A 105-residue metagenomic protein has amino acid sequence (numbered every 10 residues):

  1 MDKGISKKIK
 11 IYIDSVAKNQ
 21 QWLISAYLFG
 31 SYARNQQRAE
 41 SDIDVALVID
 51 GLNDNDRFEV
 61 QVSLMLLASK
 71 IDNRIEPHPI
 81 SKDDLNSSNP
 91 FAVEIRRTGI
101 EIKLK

Functional and structural regions predicted by a protein language model:
M1-S25, R34-A39, D50-K105: Catalytic core of pol beta-like nucleotidyltransferases
F29-S31: Glycine-rich beta-strand-to-loop/alpha-helix junction loops that act as flexible
D44-L47: Short beta-strand->loop micro-motif that forms the acidic, two-metal-ion catalytic signature in nucleotide-processing
